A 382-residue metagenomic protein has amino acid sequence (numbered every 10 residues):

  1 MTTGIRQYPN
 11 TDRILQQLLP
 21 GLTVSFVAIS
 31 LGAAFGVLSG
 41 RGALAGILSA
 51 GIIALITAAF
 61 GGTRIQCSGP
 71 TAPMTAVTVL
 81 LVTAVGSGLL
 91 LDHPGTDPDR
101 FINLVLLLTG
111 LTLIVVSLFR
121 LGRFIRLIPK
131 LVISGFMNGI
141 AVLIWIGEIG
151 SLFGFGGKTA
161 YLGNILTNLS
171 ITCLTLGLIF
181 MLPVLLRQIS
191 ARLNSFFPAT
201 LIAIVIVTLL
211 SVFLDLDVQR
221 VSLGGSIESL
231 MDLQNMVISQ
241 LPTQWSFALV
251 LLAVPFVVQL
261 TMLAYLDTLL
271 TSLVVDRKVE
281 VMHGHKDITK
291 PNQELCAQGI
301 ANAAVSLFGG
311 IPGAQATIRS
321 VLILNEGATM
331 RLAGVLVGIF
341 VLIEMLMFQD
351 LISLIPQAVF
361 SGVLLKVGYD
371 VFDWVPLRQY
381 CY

Functional and structural regions predicted by a protein language model:
M1-Y382: Transmembrane helical cores of multi-pass ion-transport proteins
